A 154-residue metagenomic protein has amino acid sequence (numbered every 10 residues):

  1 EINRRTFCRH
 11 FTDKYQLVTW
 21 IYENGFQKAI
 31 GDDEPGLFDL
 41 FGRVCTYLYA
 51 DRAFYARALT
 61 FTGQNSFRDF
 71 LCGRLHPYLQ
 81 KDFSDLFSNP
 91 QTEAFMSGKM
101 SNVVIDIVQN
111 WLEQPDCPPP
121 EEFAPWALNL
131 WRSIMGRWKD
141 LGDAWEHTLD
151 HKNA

Functional and structural regions predicted by a protein language model:
E1-R4, C8-F38, G42-C45, Y49: An amphipathic alpha-helix adjacent to DNA-recognition modules
F26, I30, Y49, V104-D116: Regular secondary-structure segments
D39, R43-T46, T62-F87, Q91-D106 (+2 more regions): Amphipathic alpha-helical packing segments from all-alpha helical-bundle domains
A56-A58, F67, P120: Short, hydrophobic secondary-structure boundary micro-motifs
N110-A154: C-terminal peripheral helix-coil segments that are non-catalytic and often amphipathic
